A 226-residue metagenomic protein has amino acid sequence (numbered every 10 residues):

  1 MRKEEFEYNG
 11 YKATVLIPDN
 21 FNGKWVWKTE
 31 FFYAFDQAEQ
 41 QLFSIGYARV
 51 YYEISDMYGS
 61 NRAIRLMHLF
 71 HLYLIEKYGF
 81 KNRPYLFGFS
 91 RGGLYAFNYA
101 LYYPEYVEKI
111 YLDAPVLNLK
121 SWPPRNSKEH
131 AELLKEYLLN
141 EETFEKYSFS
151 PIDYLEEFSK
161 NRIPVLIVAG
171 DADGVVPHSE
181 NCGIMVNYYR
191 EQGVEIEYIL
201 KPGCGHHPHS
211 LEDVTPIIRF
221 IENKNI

Functional and structural regions predicted by a protein language model:
M1-N20: N-terminal cap/lid segment of alpha/beta-hydrolase-fold proteins
N22-F31: Short beta-strand element of the alpha/beta-hydrolase
Y58-G79: Alpha/beta-hydrolase active-site loop
G79-S90: Alpha/beta-hydrolase fold nucleophile elbow
G88-N98: Glycine-rich nucleophile elbow surrounding the catalytic serine of serine-hydrolase chemistry
N98-T143: Hydrolase active-site cap/lid region
E132-R190: The feature captures the conserved acid-bearing segment of alpha/beta-hydrolase catalytic domains
V175, S179-I226: C-terminal catalytic histidine-bearing segment of alpha/beta-hydrolase fold enzymes
